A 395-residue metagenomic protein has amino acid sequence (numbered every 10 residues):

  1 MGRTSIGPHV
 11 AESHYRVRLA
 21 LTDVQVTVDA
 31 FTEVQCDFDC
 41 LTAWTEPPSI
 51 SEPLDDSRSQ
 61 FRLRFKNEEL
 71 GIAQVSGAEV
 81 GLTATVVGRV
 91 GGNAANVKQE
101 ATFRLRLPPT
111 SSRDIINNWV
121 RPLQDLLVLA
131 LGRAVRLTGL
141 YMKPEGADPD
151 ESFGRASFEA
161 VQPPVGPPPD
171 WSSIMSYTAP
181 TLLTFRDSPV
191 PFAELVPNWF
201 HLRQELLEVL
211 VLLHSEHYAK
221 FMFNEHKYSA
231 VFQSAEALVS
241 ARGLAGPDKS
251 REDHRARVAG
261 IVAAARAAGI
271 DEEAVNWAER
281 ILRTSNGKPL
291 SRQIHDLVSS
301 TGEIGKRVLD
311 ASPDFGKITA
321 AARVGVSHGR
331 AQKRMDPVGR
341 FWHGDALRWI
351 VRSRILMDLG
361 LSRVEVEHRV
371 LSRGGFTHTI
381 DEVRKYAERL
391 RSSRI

Functional and structural regions predicted by a protein language model:
M1-A134, S372: Long, contiguous, compositionally biased segments that the model treats as domain-scale units
F38-Q60, S157-P169, E273-L290: Short, charge-rich amphipathic segments
L70, G91, P108-D114, A147-P149 (+3 more regions): Generic "edge-of-domain/loop-turn" microfeature
T83, K143-E145, R334: Residues in flexible loops and secondary-structure boundaries
N117-V196: Internal, Lys/Arg-enriched amphipathic helical interaction segments that engage polyanionic partners
F153, G166-I395: Amphipathic, oligomerization/interface secondary-structure segments
